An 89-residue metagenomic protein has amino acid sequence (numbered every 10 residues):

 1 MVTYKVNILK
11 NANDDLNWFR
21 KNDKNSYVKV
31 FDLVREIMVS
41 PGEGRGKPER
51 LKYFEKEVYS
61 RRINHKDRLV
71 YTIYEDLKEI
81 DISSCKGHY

Functional and structural regions predicted by a protein language model:
V2-K5, N13-F31, S60-Y89: Enriched for short, Lys/Arg-rich terminal
L9: Residue-level signal for threonine
R35-R61: A short, surface-exposed loop/turn module that caps and links secondary-structure elements
